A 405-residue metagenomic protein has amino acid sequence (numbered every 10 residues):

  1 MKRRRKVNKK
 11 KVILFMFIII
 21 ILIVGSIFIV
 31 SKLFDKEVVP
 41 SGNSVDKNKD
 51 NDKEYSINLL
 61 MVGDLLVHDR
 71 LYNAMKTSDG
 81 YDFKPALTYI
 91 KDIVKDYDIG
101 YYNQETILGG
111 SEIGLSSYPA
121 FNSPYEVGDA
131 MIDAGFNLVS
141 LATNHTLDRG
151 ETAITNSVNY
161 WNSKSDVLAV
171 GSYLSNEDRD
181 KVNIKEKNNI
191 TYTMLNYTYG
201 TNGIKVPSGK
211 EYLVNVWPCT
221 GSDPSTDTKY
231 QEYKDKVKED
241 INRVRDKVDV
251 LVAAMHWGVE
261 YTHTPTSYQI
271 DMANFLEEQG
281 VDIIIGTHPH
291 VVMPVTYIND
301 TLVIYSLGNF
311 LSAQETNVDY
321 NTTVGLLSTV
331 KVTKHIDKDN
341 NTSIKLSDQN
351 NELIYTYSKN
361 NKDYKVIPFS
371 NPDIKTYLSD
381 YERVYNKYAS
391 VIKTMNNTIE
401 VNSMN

Functional and structural regions predicted by a protein language model:
M1-V12: N-terminal Lys/Arg-rich, disordered targeting/topogenic segments
L14-N405: Acidic, metal/ion-coordinating pockets
